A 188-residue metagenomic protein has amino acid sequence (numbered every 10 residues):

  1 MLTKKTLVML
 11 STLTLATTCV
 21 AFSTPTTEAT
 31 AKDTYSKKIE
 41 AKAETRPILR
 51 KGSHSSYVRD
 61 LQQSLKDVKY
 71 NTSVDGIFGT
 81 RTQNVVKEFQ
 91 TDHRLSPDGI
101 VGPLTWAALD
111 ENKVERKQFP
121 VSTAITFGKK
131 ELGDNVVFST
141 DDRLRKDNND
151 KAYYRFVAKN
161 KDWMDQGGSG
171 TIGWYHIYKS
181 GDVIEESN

Functional and structural regions predicted by a protein language model:
L2-T6, T17, T24-S73, V114-S122 (+1 more regions): Acidic, Ser/Thr/Pro/Gly-enriched interdomain connector segments
S11-A21: Bacterial N-terminal signal peptides
R50-D60, K66-D110: Short acidic, glycine/serine/threonine-rich helix-capping segments at coil-helix boundaries
T91, V157-K161, S187-N188: Secondary-structure transition/turn motif
I100, R155, I184-E186: Structural recognition of the beta-strand scaffold that forms the well-ordered cores of secreted hydrolase catalytic
K117-L144: N-terminal export/targeting and maturation segments
S139-I177: Exposed beta-strand-loop-beta-strand "reactive/processing" segments of non-cytosolic proteins
H176-N188: Short, low-complexity, Pro/Ser/Thr/Gly-rich segments in the mature regions of secreted, periplasmic
